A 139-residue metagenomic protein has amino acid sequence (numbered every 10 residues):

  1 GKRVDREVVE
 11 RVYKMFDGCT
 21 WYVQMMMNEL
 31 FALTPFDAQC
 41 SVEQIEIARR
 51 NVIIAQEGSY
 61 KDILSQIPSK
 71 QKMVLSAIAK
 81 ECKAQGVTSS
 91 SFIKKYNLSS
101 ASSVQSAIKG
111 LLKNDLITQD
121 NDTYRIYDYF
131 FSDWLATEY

Functional and structural regions predicted by a protein language model:
K2-S59, N121: Amphipathic alpha-helical "lid/sensor" segments that cap RecA-like P-loop NTPase cores
I54-Y139: C-terminal leucine-rich, beta-strand-based interaction scaffolds used for sensing/assembly
